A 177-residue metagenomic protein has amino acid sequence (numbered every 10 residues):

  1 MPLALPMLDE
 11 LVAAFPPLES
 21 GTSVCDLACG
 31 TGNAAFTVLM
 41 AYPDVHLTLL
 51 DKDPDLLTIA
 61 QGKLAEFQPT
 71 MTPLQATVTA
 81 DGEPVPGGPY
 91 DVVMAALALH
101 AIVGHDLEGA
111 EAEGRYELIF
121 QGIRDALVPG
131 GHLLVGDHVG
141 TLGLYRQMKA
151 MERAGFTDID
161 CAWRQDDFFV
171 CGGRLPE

Functional and structural regions predicted by a protein language model:
P2-S20: Conserved alpha-helix/loop element of class I SAM-dependent methyltransferases that forms part of the SAM/SAH-binding
T31-P43: Conserved SAM-binding loop of SAM-dependent methyltransferases across substrates and taxa, primarily the Class I
H46-D51: Conserved SAM-binding motif I beta-strand of class I
D53-D55: Conserved SAM/SAH-binding beta-strand->alpha-helix loop
A60-Q61: Conserved SAM-binding loop
E83-V93: A short acidic, Gly/Pro-enriched loop at the edge of an enzyme's catalytic core that lines a small-molecule cofactor
E113-P129: A short glycine-rich, Lys/Arg-flanked "PGG" loop and its adjoining helix->strand segment in the class I
G130-D137: Conserved beta-strand signature within the Rossmann-like core of class I S-adenosyl-L-methionine
